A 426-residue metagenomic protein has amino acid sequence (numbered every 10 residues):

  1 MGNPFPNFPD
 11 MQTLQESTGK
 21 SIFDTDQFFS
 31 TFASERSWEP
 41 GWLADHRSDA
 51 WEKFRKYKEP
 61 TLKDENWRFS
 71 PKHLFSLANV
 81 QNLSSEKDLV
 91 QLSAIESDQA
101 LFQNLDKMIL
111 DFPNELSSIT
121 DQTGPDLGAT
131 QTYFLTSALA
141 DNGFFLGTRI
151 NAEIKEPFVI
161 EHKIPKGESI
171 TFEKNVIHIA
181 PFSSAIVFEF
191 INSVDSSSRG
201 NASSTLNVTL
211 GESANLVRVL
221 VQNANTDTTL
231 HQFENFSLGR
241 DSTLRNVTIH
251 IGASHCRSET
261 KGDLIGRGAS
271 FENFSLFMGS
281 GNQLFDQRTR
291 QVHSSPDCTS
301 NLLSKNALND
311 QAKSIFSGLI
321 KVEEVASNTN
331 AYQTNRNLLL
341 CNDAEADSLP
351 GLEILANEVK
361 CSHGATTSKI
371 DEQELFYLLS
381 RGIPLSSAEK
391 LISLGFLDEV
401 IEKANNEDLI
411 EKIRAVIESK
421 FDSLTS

Functional and structural regions predicted by a protein language model:
G2-N142, R149, V159, L303: N-terminal amphipathic, basic helical "cap/leader" segment at the start of enzyme domains
P4-E16, D111-I383, L397, I401-S426: Conserved beta-strand/loop scaffold segments within soluble protein domains that form the structured core and edges
